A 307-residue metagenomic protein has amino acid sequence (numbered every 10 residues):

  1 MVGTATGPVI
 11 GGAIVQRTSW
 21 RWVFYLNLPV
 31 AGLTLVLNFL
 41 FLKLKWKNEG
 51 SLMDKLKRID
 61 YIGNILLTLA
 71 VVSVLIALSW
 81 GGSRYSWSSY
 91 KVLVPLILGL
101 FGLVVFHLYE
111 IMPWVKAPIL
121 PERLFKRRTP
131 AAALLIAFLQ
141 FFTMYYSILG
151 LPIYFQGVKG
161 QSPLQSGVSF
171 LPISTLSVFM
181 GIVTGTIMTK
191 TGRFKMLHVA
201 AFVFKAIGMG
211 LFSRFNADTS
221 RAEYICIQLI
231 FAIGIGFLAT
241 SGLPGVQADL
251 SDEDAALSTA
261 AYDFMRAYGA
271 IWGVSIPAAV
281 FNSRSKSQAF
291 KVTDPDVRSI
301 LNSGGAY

Functional and structural regions predicted by a protein language model:
M1-I62: Helix-loop-helix hairpins in multi-pass membrane proteins, especially solute transporters
M1-V2, S174-L176, Y268: Short hydrophobic/small-residue motifs within alpha-helical transmembrane segments of multi-pass transporter-like
V9-T18, L78, F155-Q156, I187-T189 (+2 more regions): Interfacial helix-cap and linker-helix signal at transmembrane-aqueous boundaries of multi-pass secondary transporters
Q16-L28, W80-V92, R193-M196, N282-Y307: A membrane-interface helix-boundary motif in multi-pass transporters
P29-N48, T68-W80, G99-W114: C-terminal membrane-cytosol helix-exit motif in multi-pass small-molecule transporters
L33, L243-P244, D249, Y262-Y307: Hydrophobic transmembrane architecture of multi-pass small-molecule transporters
N38-T68, S83-W87, P113-R127: Flexible interhelical linker loops that connect adjacent transmembrane helices in multi-pass membrane transporters
I62, Y90-V92, L98-L257: Transmembrane core module of solute transporters
